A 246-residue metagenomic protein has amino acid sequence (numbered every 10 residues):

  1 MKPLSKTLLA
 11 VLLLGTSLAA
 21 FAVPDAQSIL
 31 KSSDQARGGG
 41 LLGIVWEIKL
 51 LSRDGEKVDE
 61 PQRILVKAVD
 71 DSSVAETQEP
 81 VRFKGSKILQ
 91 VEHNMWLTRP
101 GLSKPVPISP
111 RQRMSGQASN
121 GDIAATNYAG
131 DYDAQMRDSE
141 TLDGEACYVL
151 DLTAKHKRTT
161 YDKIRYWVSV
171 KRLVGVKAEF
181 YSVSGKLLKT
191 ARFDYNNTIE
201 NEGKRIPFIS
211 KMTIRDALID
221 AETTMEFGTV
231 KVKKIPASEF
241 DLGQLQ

Functional and structural regions predicted by a protein language model:
M1-L9: Bacterial N-terminal signal peptides that target proteins for export
S17-A20: N-terminal signal peptide c-region/cleavage motif recognized by signal peptidases
A22-L42, K49, E56, R82-D162 (+2 more regions): Flexible, processing/modification-adjacent segments and terminal tails in exported/periplasmic/extracellular proteins
S33, R63-K67, F193-N201: Extended lipid/amphipathic-ligand handling interfaces
I44-R82, L173: N-terminal, post-signal-peptide region of Sec/Tat-exported proteins
I64-V66, S86-Q90, Y166: Broad, structure-driven detector of short, well-ordered beta-strand segments within folded domains
L65, T98, A125-A129, Y195-N196 (+1 more regions): Feature captures outer-membrane beta-barrel proteins of Gram-negative bacteria and organelles
E145-F240: Gly/Pro-enriched, hydrophobic low-complexity segments that function as extracytoplasmic propeptides/linkers
